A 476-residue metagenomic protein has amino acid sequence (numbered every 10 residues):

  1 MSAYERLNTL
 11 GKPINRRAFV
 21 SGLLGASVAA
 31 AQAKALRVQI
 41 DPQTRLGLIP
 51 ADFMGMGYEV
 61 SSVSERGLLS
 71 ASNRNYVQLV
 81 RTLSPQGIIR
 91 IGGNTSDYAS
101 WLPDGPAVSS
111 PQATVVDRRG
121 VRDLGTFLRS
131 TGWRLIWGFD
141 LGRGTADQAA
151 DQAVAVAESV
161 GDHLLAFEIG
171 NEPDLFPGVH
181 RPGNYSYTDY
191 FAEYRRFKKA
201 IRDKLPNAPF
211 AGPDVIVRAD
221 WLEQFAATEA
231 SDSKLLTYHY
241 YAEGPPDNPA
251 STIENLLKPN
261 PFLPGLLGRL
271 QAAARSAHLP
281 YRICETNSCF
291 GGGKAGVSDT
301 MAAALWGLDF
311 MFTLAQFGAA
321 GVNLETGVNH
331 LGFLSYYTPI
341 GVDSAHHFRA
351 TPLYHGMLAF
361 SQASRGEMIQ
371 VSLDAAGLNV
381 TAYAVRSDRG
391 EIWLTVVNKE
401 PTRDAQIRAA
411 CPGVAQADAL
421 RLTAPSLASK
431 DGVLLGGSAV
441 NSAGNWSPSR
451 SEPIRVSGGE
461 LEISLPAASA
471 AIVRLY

Functional and structural regions predicted by a protein language model:
M1-I14, G22-S27: N-terminal secretory signal peptides
A35-T228: N-terminal catalytic cores of secreted or lumenal carbohydrate-active enzymes
V63-E65, S96-S100, G144-T145, D174-P177 (+7 more regions): Flexible loop/turn segments at secondary-structure boundaries
G92, A166-G170, L235-Y241, L324: Non-cysteine beta-strand/loop elements that form the S-adenosyl-L-methionine
Q152-A153, Y187-A303, F317: Noncatalytic carbohydrate-binding groove/subsite architecture in carbohydrate-active enzymes
I283, S288-G356, Q362, M368-T381: Aromatic/acidic polysaccharide-binding cleft in carbohydrate-active enzymes
G377-V414, A419-S426, A468-I472: Carbohydrate-binding surface patches
G413-L461, L465: Acidic, Ser/Thr/Pro-rich beta/coil linker or hinge segments at domain junctions
